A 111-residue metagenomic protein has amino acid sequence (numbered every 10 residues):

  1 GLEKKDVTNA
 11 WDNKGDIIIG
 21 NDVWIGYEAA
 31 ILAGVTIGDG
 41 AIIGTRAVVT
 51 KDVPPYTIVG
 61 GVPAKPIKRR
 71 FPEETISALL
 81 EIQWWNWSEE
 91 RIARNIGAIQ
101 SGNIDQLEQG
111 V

Functional and structural regions predicted by a protein language model:
G1-A33, V62: Flexible, glycine/small-residue-enriched loop-and-beta-strand segment within the central core of proteins
W24, W84-W87: Signature tryptophan residues that serve as conserved aromatic anchors
L32, T50, K65-K68: Nucleotide phosphate-binding site architecture
P54-P55, P63, Q83: Proline-centered helix-kink/hinge sites
V62-F71, T75-I76: Short, charge-rich, low-complexity interaction segments located in flexible loops at or near secondary-structure
R91-V111: ABC ATPase nucleotide-binding domains
